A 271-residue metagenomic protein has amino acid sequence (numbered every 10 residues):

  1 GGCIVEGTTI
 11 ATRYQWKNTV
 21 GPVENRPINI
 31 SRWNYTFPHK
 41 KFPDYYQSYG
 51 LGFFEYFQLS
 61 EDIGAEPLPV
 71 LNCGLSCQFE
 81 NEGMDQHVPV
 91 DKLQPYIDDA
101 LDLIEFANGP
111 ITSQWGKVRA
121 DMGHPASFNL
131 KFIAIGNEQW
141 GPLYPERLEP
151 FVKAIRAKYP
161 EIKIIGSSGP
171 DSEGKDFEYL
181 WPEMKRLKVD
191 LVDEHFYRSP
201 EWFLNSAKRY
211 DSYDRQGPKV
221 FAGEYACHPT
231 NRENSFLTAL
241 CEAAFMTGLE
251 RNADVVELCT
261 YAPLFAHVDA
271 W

Functional and structural regions predicted by a protein language model:
G1-I162, G166-L180, R186-L187, L204: N-terminal catalytic cores of secreted or lumenal carbohydrate-active enzymes
Q58-L59, K153-R156, P160-K163, W181-R186 (+1 more regions): Catalytic-core region of carbohydrate-active enzymes that cleave or remodel glycosidic bonds
